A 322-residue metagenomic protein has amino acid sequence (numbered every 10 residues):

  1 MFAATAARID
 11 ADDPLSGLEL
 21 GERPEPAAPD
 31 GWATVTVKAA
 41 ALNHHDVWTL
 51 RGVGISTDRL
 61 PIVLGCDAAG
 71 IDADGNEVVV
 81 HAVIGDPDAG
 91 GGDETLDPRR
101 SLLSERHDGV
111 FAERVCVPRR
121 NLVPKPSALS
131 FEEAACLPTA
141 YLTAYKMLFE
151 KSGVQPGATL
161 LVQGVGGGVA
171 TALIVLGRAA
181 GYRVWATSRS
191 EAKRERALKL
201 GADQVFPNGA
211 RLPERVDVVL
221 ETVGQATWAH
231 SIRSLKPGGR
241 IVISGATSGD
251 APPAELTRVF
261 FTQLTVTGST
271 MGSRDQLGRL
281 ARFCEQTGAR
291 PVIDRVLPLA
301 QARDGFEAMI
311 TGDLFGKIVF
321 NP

Functional and structural regions predicted by a protein language model:
P24-A41, V53-G92, L103-D108, C116 (+1 more regions): Glycine-rich beta-strand-centered segment in the early N-terminal region that forms part of a ligand/cofactor-binding
A39, H81, E221-T222, P322: Short, well-ordered coil/turn residues at beta-beta hairpins and beta-strand->alpha-helix junctions within
A82-G164: NAD(P)H dinucleotide-binding glycine-rich loop of Rossmann-like/cofactor-binding domains, especially the beta1-alpha1
E132-A210: Mid-domain Rossmann-like dinucleotide-binding core that forms the NAD(H)/NADP(H) cofactor-binding site
W185, E195-T265: Glycine-rich cofactor phosphate-binding loops and adjacent beta1-alpha1 units of small-molecule cofactor enzyme domains
S190, T247, G272: Residues in the short beta-alpha loop(s) of Rossmann-like NAD(P)-binding domains
P237-V242, P253-R295: Rossmann-fold dehydrogenase core element
R274-P322: C-terminal hydrophobic helical "lid"/dimerization subdomain of Rossmann-like NAD(P)H-dependent oxidoreductases
